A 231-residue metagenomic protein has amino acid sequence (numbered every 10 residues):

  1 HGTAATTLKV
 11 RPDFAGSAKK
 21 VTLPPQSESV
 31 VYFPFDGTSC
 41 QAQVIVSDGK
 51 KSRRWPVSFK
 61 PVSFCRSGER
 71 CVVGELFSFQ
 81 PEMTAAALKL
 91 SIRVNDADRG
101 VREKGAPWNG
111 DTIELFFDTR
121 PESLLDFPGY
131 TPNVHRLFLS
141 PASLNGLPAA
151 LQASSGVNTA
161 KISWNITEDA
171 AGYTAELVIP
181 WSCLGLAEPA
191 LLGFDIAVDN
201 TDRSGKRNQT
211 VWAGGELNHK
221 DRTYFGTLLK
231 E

Functional and structural regions predicted by a protein language model:
H1-T6: Asparagine-centered strand-capping/turn motif at beta-strand->loop junctions
L8, A18-K19, G49-K50: Generic cytosolic/nucleocytoplasmic N-terminal low-complexity/intrinsically disordered segments
L8-V10, I113: Short beta-strand elements bearing conserved aromatic residues within extracellular beta-rich modules
R11-S39: Intrinsically disordered, low-complexity Pro/Gly/Ser/Thr-rich segments with frequent PxxP/GP/PP motifs and embedded
P34-E231: Structural preference for beta-rich elements and adjacent junctions enriched in aromatics
